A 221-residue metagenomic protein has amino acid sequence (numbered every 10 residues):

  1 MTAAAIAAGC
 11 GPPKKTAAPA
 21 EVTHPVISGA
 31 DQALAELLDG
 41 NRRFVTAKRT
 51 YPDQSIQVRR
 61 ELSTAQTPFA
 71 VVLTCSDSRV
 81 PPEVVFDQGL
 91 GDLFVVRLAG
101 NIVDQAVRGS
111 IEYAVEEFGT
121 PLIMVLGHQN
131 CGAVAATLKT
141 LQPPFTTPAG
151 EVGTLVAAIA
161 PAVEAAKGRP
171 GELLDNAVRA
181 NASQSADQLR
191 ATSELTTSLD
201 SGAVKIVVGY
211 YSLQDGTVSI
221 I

Functional and structural regions predicted by a protein language model:
M1-T2: N-terminal export leaders
C10-A65, G91, G100-G109, Y113-T120 (+1 more regions): Divalent-metal-activated hydrolytic enzyme cores
Q57-A70, C75-V80: Glycine-rich, flexible N-terminal cofactor/catalytic loop recognition
T74-R79, A99-I102, H128-C131: Short glycine-enriched loops at secondary-structure junctions
E83, R97: Portal/gating segments that form or line small-molecule/metal binding sites
D87-V95: Short helix-loop-beta junction
V125: Conserved functional hotspot residues or short segments at active or partner-binding sites across diverse domains
